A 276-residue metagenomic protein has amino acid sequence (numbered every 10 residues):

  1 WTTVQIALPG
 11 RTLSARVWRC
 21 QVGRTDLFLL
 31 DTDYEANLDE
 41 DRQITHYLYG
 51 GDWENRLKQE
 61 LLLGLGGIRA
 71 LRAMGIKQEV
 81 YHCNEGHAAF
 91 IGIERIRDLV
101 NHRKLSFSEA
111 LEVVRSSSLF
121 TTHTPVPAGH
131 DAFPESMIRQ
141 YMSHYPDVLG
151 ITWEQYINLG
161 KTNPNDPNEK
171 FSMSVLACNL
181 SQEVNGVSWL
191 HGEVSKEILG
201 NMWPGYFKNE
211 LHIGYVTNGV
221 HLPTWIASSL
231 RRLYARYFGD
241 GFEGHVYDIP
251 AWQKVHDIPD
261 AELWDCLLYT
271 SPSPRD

Functional and structural regions predicted by a protein language model:
W1-R19: Extended, Lys/Arg-enriched charged tracts that mediate electrostatic binding to polyanionic substrates
G50-E79: A conserved hydrophobic secondary-structure block that centers on an alpha-helix together with its immediately flanking
L63-G64, Y81-I96, S118, H191: Extended, hydrophobic alpha-helical segments in both membrane/secreted and soluble proteins
H82, Q182-S188: A short beta-strand/loop micro-motif in the catalytic core of glycosyltransferases that engages the nucleotide-sugar
G92, L99, R103-P134: Catalytic or ion-translocation cores adjacent to nucleophile or general acid/base/metal-coordination motifs in diverse
S108-F120, V126, W153-E183, L211 (+1 more regions): Membrane-proximal helix-turn-helix segments that form the acceptor-binding/catalytic region of lipid-linked
V187-E243: Segments forming glycine/polar-rich beta-alpha architectures that bind adenosine-containing cofactors
Y269-D276: Conserved small/polar residues in nucleotide/adenosyl-binding loops
